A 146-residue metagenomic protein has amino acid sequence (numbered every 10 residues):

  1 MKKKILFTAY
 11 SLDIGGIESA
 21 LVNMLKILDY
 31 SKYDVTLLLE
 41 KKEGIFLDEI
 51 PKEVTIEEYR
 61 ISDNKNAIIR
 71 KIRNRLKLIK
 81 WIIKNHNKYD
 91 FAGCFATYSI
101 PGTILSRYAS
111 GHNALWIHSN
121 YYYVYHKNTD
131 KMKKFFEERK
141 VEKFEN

Functional and structural regions predicted by a protein language model:
K2-L6: Extreme N-terminal starter segment of soluble prokaryotic enzymes
F7-I14, I27-I69: N-terminal strand-loop element at the rim of the active site of nucleotide-sugar-dependent glycosyltransferases
G15-N23: A conserved mid-protein helix/loop that constitutes part of the nucleotide-sugar donor-binding site
E43-D48, P101, Y123-Y125: Short, charged/polar "capping" segments at the starts of alpha-helices and the immediately preceding loops
N64-N66, G111-K134: A short, histidine- and acid-enriched strand-loop-helix "catalytic/donor-clamping" loop that lines the nucleotide-sugar
K71-F91, F95-S99: Conserved nucleotide-sugar donor-binding subdomain of glycosyltransferases
I79-N87, K131-N146: Membrane-proximal helix-turn-helix segments that form the acceptor-binding/catalytic region of lipid-linked
F91-G111, L115-Y123: An aromatic- and histidine-rich active-site surface loop
